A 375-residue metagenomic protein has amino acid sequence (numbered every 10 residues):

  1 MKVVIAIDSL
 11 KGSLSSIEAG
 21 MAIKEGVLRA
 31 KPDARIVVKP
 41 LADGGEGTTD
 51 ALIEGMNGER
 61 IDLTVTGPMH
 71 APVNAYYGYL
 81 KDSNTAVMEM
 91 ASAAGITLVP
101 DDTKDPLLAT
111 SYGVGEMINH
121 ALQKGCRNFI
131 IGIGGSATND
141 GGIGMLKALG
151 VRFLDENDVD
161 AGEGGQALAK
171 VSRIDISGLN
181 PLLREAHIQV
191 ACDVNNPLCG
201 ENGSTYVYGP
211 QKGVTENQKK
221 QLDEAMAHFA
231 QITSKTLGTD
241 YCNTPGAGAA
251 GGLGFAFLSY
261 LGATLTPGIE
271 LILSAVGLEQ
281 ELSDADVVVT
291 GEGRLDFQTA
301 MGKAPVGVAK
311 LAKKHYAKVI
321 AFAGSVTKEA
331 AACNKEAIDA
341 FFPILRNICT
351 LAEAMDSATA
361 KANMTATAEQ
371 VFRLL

Functional and structural regions predicted by a protein language model:
K2-I133, A137-L375: N-terminal loops that bind phosphate or other acidic moieties and the adjacent beta-alpha structural core
